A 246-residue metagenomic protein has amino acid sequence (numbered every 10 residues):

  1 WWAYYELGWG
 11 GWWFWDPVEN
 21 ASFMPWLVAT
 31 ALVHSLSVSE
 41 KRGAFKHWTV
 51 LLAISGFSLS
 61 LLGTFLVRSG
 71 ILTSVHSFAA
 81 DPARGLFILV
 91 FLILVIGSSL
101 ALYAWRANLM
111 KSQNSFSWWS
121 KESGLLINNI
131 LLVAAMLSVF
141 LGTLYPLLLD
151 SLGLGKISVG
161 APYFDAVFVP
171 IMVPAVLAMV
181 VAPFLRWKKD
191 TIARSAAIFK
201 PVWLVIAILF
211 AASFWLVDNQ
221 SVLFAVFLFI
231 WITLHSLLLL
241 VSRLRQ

Functional and structural regions predicted by a protein language model:
W1-A3, L59-V67, S138-P146: C-terminal TM-helix exit segments that contain a strictly Trp-centered aromatic cap at the helix terminus
W1-E19, G70-S77: Interfacial helix-loop-helix junctions of multi-pass membrane proteins
P17-M24, S74, F78-Q246: Contiguous transmembrane helix-bundle modules in multi-pass membrane proteins
M24-S37: Membrane-interfacial alpha-helical segments at the cytosolic side of multi-pass membrane proteins
S37-V50, K188-R194, R243: Membrane-helix interface "capping/anchor" motifs
G43-S60, S120-V133: Interfacial and helix-entry/exit segments of alpha-helical transmembrane bundles in multi-pass inner-membrane proteins
W48, S58, T64-V67, L72 (+2 more regions): Contiguous mid-protein beta-loop-alpha structural module that forms a pocket-lining wall or clamp of enzyme active
S55-T64, A207-A212: Aromatic-anchored segments of alpha-helical transmembrane domains
